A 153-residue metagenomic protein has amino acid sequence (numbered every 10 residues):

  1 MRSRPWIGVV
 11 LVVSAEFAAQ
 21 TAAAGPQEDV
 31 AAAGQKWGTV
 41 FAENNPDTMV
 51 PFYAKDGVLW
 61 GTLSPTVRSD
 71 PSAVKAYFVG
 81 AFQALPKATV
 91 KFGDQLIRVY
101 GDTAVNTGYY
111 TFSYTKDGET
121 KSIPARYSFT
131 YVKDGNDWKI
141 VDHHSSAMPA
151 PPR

Functional and structural regions predicted by a protein language model:
M1-V9: Bacterial N-terminal signal peptides that target proteins for export
G8-A18: Bacterial N-terminal signal peptides
Q20, A24-G25: Boundary of Sec targeting at the N-terminus
Q27-A33, P46-Y100, K121-S122: A solvent-exposed, acidic/Ser-Thr-rich amphipathic alpha-helical stretch
F78, F92-I97, Y110-F112, R126-V132: Hydrophobic/aromatic beta-strand elements that line small-molecule binding cavities or substrate pockets in beta-rich
I97-A104, E119, Y131-D137: A short, structured loop/turn motif at beta-sheet edges
D102-F112: A short hydrophobic beta-strand element
P124-P149: Short beta-strand edge/turn micro-motifs at domain boundaries
